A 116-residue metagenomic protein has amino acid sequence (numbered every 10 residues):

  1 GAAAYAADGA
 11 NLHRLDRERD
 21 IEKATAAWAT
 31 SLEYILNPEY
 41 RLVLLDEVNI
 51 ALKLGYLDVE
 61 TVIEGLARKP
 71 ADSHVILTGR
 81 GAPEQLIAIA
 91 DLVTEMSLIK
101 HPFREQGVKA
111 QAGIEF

Functional and structural regions predicted by a protein language model:
G1-L36: Conserved P-loop
E18-K23, L52-L54, D72: Short, flexible loop segments at the rims of nucleotide/cofactor-binding pockets, characterized by
E39-L42, P70-T78: Loop/turn-to-beta-strand initiation segments
D46-V48: Walker B catalytic acidic pair
I50-E60, G81, L86-I87: Conserved ATPase-coupling elements of RecA-like P-loop NTPase cores
V59-V62, V93-E95: Glycine-rich, phosphate-binding/catalytic loops in enzymes
E60-D72, Q85: Catalytic-core regions built around general acid/base machinery
R80-F116: Phosphate-binding/switch region of NTP-binding enzymes
